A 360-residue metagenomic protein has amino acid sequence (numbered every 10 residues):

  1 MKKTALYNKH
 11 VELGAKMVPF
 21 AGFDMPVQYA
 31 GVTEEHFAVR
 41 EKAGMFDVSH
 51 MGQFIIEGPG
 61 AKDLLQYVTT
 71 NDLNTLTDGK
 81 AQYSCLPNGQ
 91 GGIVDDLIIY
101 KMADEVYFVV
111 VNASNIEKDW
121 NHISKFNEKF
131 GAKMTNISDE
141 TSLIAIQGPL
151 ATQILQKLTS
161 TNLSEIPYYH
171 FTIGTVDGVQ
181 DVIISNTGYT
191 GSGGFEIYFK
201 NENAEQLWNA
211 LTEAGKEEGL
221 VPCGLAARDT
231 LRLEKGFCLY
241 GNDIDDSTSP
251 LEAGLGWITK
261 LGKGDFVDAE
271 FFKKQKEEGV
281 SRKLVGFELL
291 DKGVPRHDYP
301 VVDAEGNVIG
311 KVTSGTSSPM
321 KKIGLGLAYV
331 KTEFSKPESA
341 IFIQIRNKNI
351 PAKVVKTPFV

Functional and structural regions predicted by a protein language model:
M1-S84, G92-V94, A226: Acidic, proline/glycine-enriched N-terminal capping motif
K3-Y7, V18, D24, N127 (+1 more regions): Glycine-rich, acidic
M45, I56-A103, T135, L143-Y189: A glycine-rich (often HGG/GG-containing) alpha/beta subdomain
P59, N112-E117, P149-T152, K200-E205 (+1 more regions): Helix N-cap motif at beta-to-alpha junctions
L64-L65, D119-I123, I154-L155, L207-L211 (+1 more regions): Hydrophobic side chains in well-ordered alpha-helices
Y100, E105-F108, N112, E117 (+1 more regions): Well-ordered alpha/beta subsegment
Y107-V109, F195-I197, I323-V330: A generic structural motif
T248, A253-V360: Glycine-rich, small/acidic residue-mixed loop/short-helix segments
